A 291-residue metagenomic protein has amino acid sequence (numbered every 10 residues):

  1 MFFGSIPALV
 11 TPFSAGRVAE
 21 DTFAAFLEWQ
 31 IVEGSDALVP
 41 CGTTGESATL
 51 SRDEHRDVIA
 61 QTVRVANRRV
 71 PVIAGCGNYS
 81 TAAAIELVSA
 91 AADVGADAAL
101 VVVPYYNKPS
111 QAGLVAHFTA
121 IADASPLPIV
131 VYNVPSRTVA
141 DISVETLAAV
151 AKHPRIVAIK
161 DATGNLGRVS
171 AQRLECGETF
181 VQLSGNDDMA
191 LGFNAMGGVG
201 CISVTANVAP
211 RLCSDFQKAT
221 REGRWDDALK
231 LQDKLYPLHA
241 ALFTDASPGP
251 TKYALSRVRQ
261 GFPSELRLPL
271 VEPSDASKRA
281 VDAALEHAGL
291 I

Functional and structural regions predicted by a protein language model:
M1-P7, T11-S14, V18-D141: Active-site beta->alpha loop and helix N-cap motifs at the rims of alpha/beta catalytic domains
G4-P12, E33-S35, A195-G198, I202-I291: C-terminal alpha-helical cap/extension of soluble enzyme domains
T22-A25, E54, A83, G113 (+4 more regions): An acidic, carboxylate-rich microenvironment
R64-V70, V94-G95, S125-L127, K152-R155 (+4 more regions): Short helix-capping segments at alpha-helix termini
S80, N186-D187, S274: Helix N-cap/beta->alpha junction signal
D123, P135-F243: Catalytic alpha/beta core domains of metabolic enzymes, predominantly
